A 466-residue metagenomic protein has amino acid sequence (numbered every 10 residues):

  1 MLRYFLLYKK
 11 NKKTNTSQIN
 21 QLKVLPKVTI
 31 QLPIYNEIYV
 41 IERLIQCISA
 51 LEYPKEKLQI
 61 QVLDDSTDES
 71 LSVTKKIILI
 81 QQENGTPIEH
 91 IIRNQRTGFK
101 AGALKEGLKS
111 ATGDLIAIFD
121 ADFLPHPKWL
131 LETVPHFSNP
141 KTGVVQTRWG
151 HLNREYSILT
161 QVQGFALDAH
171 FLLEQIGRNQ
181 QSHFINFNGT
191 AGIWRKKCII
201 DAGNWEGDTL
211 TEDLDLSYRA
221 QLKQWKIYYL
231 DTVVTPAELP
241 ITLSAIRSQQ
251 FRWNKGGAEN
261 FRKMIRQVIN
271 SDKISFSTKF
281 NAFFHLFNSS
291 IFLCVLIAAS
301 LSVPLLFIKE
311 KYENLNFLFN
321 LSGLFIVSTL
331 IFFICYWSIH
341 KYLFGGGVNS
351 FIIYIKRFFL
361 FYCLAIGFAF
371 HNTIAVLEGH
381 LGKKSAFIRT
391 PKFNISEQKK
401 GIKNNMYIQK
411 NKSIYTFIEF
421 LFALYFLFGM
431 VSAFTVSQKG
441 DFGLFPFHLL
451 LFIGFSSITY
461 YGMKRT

Functional and structural regions predicted by a protein language model:
L2-K57: N-terminal signal-anchor transmembrane helix
S17-N20, N288-A386, I414-T466: Membrane-embedded multi-pass helical conduit in multi-pass membrane proteins, especially envelope-biosynthetic
Q46-I91, R96: Acidic donor-binding segment of Leloir-type glycosyltransferases
S66, D120-L124, D208: The conserved acidic donor/metal-binding loop of glycosyltransferases
I78-L115, P127-L210, Q221-L222, L243-F287: Long helical/loop segments within the catalytic core of UDP-sugar-dependent glycosyltransferases, especially the large
L210-L216: Acidic donor-binding loop at a coil-to-helix junction in glycosyltransferase catalytic cores that engages
S217-P236: Catalytic donor-sugar/metal-binding loop of nucleotide-sugar-dependent glycosyltransferases
S271-C294, K383, I395-L427: Loop-to-transmembrane boundary segments
